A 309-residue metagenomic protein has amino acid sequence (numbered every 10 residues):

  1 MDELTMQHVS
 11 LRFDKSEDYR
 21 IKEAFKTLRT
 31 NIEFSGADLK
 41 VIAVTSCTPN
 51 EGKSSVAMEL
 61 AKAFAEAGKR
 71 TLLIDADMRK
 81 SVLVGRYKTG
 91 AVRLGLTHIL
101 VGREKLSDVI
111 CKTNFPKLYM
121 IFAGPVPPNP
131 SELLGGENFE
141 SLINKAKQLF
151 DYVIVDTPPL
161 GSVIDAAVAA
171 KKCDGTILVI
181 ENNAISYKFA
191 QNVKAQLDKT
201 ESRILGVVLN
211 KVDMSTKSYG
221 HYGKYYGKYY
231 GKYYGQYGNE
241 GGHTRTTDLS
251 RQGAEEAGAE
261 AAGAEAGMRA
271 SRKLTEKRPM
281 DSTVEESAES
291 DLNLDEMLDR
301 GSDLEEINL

Functional and structural regions predicted by a protein language model:
M1-L309: P-loop NTP-binding module
